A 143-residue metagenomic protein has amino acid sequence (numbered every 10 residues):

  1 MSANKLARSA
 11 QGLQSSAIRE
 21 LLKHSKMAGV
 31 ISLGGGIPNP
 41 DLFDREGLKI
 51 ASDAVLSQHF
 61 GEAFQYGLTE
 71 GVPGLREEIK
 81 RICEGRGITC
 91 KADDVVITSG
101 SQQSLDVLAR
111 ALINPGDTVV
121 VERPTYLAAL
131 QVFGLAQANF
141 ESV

Functional and structural regions predicted by a protein language model:
M1-T69, P73: N-terminal "arm"/small-domain region of PLP-dependent enzymes with the aminotransferase-like
S57-V143: Conserved core of the PLP fold type I
